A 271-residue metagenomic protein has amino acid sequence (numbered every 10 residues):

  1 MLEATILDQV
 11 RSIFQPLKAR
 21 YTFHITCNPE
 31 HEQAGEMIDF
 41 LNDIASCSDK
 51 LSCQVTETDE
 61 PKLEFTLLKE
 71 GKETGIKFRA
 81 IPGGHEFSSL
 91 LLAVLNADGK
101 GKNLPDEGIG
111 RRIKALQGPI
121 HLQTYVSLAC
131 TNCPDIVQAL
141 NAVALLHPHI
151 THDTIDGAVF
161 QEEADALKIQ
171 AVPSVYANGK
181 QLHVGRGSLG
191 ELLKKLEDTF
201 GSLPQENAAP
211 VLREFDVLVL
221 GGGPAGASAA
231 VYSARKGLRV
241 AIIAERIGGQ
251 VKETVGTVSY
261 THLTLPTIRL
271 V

Functional and structural regions predicted by a protein language model:
Q15-F40, A115-L146: Local sequence-structure signature of Cys/Sec-based thiol-disulfide redox active-site neighborhoods
K50-D59, H149-Q161: Thiol-based oxidoreductase modules, predominantly thioredoxin-like and allied folds used for disulfide exchange
D59-I76, A166-N178: Structural micro-motif
G71-K100, N178-L203: Non-catalytic, surface beta->alpha helical segment in thiol-disulfide oxidoreductase systems
T199-E214: A short, basic/flexible loop-to-alpha-helix module at the beginning of a structural domain
L212-G223: Beta1/beta-strand and adjacent pyrophosphate-binding region of the FAD-binding site in flavoprotein oxidoreductases
L238-K252: Glycine-rich FAD pyrophosphate-binding loop
T261-T267: Conserved small/polar residues in nucleotide/adenosyl-binding loops
